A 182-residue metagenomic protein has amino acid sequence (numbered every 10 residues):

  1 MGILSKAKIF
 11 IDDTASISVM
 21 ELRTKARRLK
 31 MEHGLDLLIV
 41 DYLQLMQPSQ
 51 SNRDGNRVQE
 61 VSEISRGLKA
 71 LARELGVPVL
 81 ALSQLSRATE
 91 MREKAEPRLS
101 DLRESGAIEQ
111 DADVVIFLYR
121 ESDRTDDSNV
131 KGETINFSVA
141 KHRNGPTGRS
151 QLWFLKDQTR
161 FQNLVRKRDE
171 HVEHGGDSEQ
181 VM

Functional and structural regions predicted by a protein language model:
M1-S16: Conserved P-loop NTPase mechanochemical-coupling segment
G2, N56-Q59, R103: Acidic, glycine-rich A-domain
S5, R23, R27, L43-Q44: Amphipathic, well-packed alpha-helical segments that form the structural scaffold of globular domains
D12-V19, D54, V58: Conserved phosphate/pyrophosphate-binding and hydrolysis machinery centered on Walker-type P-loop NTPases, extending
A15, Q44, L85-R87: Active-site-proximal loop/turn and secondary-structure-junction residues that shape catalytic pockets, frequently
S18-L35, N52, R66-L75, R87-M182: C-terminal regions of RecA-like/P-loop NTPase motor modules
L35-A81: Helical hairpin unit composed of two closely spaced alpha helices linked by a short loop
